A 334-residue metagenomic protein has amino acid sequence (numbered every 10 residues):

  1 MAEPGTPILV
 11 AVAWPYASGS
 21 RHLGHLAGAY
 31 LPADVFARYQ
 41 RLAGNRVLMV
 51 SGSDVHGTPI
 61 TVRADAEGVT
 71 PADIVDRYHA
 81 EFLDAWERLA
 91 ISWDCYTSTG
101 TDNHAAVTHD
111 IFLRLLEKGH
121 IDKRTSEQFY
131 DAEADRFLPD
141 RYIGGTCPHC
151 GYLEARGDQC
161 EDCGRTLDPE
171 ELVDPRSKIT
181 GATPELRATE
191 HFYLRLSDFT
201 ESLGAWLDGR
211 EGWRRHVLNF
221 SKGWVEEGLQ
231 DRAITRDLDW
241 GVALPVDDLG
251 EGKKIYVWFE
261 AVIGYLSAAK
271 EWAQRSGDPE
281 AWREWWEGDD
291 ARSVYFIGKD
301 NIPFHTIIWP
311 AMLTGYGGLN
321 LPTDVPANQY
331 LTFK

Functional and structural regions predicted by a protein language model:
A2-S51, S98, N103-V107, C150 (+2 more regions): Structured secondary-structure scaffolds
R41, E87, L116: Anion (oxyanion) recognition and catalysis
S53-P59, R63: Short, charge-patterned binding micro-sites
R63-D76: A charged helix-plus-loop insertion that forms the helical arch/lid used to bind and gate nucleic-acid substrates
D73-R77, W93-A106, A132-C150: Aromatic/His-enriched, Gly/Pro-containing loop or helix-boundary segments that lie immediately adjacent to catalytic
H79-D94: A glycine-rich helix N-cap at a beta->alpha junction
A105-K123: Hydrophobic or amphipathic alpha-helical targeting/insertion segments
G119-H191: Cys/His-rich short segments
